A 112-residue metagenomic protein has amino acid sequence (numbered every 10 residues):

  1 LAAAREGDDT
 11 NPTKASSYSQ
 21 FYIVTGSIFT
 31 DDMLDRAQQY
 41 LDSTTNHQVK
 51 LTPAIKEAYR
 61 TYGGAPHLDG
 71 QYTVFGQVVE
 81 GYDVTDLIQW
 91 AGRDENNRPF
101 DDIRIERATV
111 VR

Functional and structural regions predicted by a protein language model:
L1-R112: Cross-family detector of peptidyl-prolyl cis-trans isomerase
